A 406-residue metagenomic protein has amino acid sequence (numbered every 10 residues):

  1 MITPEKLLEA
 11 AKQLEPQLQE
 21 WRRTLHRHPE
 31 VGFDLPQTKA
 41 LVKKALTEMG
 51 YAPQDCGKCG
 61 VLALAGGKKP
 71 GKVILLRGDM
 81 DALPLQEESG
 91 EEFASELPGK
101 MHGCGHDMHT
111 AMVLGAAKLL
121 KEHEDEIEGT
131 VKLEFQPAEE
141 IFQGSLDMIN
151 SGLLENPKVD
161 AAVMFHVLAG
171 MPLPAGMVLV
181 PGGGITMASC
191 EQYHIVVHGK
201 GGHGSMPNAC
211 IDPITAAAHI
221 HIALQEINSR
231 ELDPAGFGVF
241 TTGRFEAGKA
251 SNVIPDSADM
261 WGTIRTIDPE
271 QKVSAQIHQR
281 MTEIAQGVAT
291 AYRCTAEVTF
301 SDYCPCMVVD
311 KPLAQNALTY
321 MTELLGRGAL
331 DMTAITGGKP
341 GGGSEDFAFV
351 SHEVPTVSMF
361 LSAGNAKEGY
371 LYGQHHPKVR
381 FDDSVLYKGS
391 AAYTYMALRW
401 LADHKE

Functional and structural regions predicted by a protein language model:
I2-H102, D107, A111-E128: Acidic/His- and Gly-rich active-site-bordering loop/insert found across diverse amide/peptide-bond hydrolases
T3, L14-W21, D34-A45, K72 (+17 more regions): General structural feature for long, well-ordered alpha-helical segments within catalytic domains of soluble enzymes
L25, L76, H106, L133 (+7 more regions): Divalent metal-coordination and catalytic microenvironments
H26-H28, H102, H106-H109, H166 (+2 more regions): Histidine-centered active-site/metal-ligand motif
R77, Q86, Y193-I195, S358-G364: Non-cysteine beta-strand/loop elements that form the S-adenosyl-L-methionine
L83, G90-M101, M108, L120-P255 (+1 more regions): Histidine/acidic-residue-rich, glycine-tolerant segments that coordinate divalent metal ions
A218-E406: Metal-dependent amide/peptide-bond hydrolase catalytic core, centered on the "pita-bread" metallohydrolase fold
